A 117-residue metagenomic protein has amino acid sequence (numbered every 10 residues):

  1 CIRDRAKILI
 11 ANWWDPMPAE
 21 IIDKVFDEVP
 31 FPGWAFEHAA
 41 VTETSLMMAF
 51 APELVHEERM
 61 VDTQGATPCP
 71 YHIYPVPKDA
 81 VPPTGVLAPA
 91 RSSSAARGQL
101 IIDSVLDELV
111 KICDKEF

Functional and structural regions predicted by a protein language model:
R3-F117: Extended, histidine- and acidic-residue-enriched regions that form the cofactor-binding/catalytic faces
